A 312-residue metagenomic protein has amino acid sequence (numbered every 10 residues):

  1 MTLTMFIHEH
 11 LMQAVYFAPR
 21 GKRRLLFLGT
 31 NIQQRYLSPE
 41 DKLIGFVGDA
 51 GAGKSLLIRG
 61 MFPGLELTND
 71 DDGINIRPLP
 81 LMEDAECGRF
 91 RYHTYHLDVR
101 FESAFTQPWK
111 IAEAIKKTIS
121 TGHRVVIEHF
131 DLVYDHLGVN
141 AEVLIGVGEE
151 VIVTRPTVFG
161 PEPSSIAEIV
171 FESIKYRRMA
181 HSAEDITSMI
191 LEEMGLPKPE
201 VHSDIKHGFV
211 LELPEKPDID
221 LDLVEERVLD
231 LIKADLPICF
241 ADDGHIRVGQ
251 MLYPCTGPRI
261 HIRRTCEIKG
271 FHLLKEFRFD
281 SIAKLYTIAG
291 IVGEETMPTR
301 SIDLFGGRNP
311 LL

Functional and structural regions predicted by a protein language model:
M1-L11, E128-I145, G257-R263: Long, basic/Gly/Ser/Thr-rich N-terminal segments that mediate initial subcellular attachment or targeting
T2-P39: N-terminal pre-Walker A segment at the start of P-loop NTPase domains
K42-P63: Glycine-rich phosphate-binding P-loop
L43-G45, R91-R100, K206-L213: Short glycine-rich, basic-tinged beta-strand/loop micro-motifs
A52-G53, R100-Q107, D131-D135, K216-D218: Short acidic, S/G/P-rich loop/turn micro-motifs used as interaction or catalytic elements
N69-F130: Conserved nucleotide-sensing/catalytic segment adjacent to the nucleotide-binding pocket in NTP-handling enzymes
K116-I174: Replace "adjacent to P-loop NTPase cores in ATP/GTP-dependent enzymes" with "adjacent to NTP-binding cores
P161-L312: Active-/binding-site microenvironments in catalytic and ligand-binding cores
